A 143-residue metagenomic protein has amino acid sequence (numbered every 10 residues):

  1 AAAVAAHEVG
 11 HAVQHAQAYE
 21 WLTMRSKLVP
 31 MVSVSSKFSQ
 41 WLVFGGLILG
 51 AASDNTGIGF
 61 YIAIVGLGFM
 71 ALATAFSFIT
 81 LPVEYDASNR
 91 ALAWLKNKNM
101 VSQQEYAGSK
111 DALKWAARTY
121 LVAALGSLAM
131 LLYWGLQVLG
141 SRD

Functional and structural regions predicted by a protein language model:
A1-S36, A75-D143: Polar-ligand-bearing catalytic/cofactor-coordination segments of membrane-embedded or membrane-tethered inner-membrane
L28-A51: Post-HExxH zinc-binding segment in Zn-dependent metallohydrolases
A51-I58, R142-D143: Membrane-interfacial hairpin junctions
N55-G68: Hydrophobic alpha-helical transmembrane segments
G66-S77: Alpha-helical transmembrane segments
